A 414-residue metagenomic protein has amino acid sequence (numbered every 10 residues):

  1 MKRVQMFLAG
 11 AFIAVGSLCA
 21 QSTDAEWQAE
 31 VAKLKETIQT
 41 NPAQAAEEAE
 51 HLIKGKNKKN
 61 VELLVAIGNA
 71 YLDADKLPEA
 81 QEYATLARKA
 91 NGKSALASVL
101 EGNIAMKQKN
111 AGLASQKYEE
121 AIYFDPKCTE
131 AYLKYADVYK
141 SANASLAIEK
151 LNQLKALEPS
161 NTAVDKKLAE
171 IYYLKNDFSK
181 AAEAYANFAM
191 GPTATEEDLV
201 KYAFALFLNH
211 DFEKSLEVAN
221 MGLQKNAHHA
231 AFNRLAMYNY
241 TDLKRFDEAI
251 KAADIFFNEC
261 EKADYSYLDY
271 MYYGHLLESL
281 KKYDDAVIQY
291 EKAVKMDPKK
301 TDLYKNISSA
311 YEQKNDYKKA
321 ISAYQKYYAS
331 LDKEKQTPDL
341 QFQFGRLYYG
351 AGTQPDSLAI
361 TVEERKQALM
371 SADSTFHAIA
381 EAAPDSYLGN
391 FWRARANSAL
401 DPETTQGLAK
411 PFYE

Functional and structural regions predicted by a protein language model:
V4, L8-F12, G16-E414: Alpha-solenoid helical repeat scaffolds
